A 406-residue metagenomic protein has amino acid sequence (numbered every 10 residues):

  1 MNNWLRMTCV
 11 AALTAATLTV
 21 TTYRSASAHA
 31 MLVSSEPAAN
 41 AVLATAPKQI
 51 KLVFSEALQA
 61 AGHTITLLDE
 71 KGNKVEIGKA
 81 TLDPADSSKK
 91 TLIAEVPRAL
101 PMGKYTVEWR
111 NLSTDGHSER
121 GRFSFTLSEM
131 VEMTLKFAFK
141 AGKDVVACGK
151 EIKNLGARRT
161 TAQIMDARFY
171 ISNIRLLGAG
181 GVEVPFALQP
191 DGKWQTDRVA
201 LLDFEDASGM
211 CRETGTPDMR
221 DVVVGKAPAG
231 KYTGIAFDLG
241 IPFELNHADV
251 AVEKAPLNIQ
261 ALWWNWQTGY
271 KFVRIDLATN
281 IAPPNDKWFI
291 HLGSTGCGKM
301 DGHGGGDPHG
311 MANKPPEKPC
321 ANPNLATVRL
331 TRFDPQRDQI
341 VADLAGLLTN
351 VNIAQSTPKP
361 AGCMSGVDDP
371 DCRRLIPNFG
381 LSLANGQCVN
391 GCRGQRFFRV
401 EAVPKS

Functional and structural regions predicted by a protein language model:
M1-A12, T19-T22: Bacterial N-terminal signal peptides that target proteins for export
T14-A15, A26: Cleavable N-terminal signal peptides
T22-A28: Sec/Tat signal peptide C-region and signal peptidase I cleavage site
R24, I50, G103, Q336-D338: A generic secondary-structure signal marking the coil-to-beta-strand transition
A30-E36, V42-M130: Acidic, low-complexity Ser/Thr/Gly/Pro-rich repeat segments typical of extracellular/periplasmic and surface-exposed
N40-A41, S55, I164, G225: Short, flexible, glycine/charge-rich loop motifs used to bind or transfer phosphoryl groups or to couple energy/partner
N40-T45, H63, K143-A147, N350: Short, solvent-exposed loop/turn elements at domain surfaces
S128-S406: A short, solvent-exposed, low-complexity linear motif enriched for acidic/polar residues with Pro/Gly/Ser/Thr
